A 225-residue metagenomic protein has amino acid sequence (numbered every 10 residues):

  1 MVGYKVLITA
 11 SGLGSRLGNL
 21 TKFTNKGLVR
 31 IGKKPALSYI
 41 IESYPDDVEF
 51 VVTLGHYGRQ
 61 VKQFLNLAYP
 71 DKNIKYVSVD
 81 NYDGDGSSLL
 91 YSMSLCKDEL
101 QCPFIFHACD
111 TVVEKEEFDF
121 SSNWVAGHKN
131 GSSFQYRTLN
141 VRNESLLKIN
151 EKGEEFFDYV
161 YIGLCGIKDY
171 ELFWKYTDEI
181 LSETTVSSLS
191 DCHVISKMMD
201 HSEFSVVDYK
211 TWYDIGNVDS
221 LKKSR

Functional and structural regions predicted by a protein language model:
M1-I8, R16, R30, K34-P103 (+1 more regions): Conserved N-terminal catalytic core of the sugar/cofactor nucleotidyltransferase
V2-V6, V160-R225: Conserved alpha/beta core of the MobA/IspD/sugar-nucleotide pyrophosphorylase nucleotidyltransferase superfamily
A10, L54, A108, H128: Short beta-strand/turn micro-motifs composed of small residues that flank or help shape donor/cofactor-binding pockets
G12, D110, N217: Active-site glycine-centered loops adjacent to acidic/histidine catalytic or metal-binding residues that shape
N81-S87, S133-F134, E155, W212-I215: A short acidic, often aromatic-flanked loop/helix-cap motif at beta-alpha or helix-coil junctions that lines enzyme
P103-V112: Short beta-strand-to-loop acidic/aromatic patch adjacent to the donor-nucleotide binding site
V113-V186: Conserved core of the sugar-phosphate nucleotidyltransferase
